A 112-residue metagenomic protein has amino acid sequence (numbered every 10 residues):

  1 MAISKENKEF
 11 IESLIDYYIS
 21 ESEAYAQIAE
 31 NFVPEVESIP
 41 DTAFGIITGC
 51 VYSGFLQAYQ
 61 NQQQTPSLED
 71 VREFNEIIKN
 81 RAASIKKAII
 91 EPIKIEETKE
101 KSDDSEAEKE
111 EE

Functional and structural regions predicted by a protein language model:
M1-F32: Short terminal alpha-helical segments
M1-K8, E91-E112: Short acidic DE-rich linear segments
I3, F32-A43, D70: Non-transmembrane, amphipathic alpha-helical segments
I15-Y18, F55, Y59, I78: Amphipathic alpha-helical interface segments used for dimerization/assembly
E37-I39, E69-F74, D104-E111: Charge-rich, acidic-biased intrinsically disordered regions
D41-I47, F55-N61: Acidic, low-complexity, intrinsically disordered interaction modules
Y59-T98: Charged low-complexity stretches with an acidic bias
